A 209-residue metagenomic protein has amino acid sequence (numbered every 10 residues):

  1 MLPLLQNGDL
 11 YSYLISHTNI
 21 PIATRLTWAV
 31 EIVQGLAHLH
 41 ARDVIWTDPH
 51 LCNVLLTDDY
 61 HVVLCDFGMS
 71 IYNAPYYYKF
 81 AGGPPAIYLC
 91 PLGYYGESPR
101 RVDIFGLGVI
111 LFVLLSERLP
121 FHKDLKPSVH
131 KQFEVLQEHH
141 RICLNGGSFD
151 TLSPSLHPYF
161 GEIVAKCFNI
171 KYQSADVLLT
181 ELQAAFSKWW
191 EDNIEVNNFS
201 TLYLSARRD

Functional and structural regions predicted by a protein language model:
M1-A23: Conserved structural core of kinase catalytic domains
L39-T57: Catalytic-loop of the protein kinase fold
C52-Y95: Activation segment/activation loop of eukaryotic-type protein kinase catalytic domains
P91-S155: Conserved C-lobe activation region of Hanks-type protein kinase-like domains
S155-C167: Conserved C-terminal C-lobe helix
N169-N193: Terminal C-lobe "cap" of eukaryotic-type protein kinase domains
E191-D209: Regulatory extensions appended to serine/threonine kinase catalytic cores
